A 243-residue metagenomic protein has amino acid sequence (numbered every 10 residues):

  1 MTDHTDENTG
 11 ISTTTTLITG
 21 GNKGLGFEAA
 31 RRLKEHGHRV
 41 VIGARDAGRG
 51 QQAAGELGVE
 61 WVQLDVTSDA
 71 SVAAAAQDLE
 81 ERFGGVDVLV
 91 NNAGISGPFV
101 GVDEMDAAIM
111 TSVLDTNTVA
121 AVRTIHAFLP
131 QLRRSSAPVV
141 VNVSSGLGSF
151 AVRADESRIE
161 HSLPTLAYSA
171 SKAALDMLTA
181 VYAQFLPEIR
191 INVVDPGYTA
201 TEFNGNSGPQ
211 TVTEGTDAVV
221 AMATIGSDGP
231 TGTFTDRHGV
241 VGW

Functional and structural regions predicted by a protein language model:
D3-V41: Canonical Rossmann dinucleotide-binding motif of NAD(H)/NADP(H)-dependent dehydrogenases/reductases, specifically
H36-Q52: Conserved glycine-rich Rossmann-like NAD(P)H-binding loop of the short-chain dehydrogenase/reductase
A47, Q63-A74, A107: The beta1-alpha1 cofactor-binding region of Rossmann-like NAD(H)/NADP(H)-dependent oxidoreductases
D78-N91, G97-P98: A glycine-rich helix->loop->beta "capping" turn within Rossmann-like NAD(P)(H)-dependent oxidoreductase domains
V90, T124-F128, L132, L178-T179: Hydrophobic positions on the long internal alpha-helix of Rossmann-like NAD(P)-dependent oxidoreductase domains
I95, F99, D103-L114, R133-P187: Catalytic loop of short-chain dehydrogenase/reductase
A173-D176, A180, Q184-I189, V193-P196 (+2 more regions): C-terminal helical subdomain
